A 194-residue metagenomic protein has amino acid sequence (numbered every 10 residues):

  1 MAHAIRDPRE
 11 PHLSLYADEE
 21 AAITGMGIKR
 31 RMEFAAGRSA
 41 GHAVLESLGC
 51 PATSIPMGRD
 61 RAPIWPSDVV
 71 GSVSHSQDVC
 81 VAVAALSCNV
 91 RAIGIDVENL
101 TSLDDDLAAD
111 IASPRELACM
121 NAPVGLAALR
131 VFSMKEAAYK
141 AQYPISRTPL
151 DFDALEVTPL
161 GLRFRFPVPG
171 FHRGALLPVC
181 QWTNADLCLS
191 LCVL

Functional and structural regions predicted by a protein language model:
M1-L194: Core catalytic alpha/beta fold that binds nucleotide/phospho-ligands
